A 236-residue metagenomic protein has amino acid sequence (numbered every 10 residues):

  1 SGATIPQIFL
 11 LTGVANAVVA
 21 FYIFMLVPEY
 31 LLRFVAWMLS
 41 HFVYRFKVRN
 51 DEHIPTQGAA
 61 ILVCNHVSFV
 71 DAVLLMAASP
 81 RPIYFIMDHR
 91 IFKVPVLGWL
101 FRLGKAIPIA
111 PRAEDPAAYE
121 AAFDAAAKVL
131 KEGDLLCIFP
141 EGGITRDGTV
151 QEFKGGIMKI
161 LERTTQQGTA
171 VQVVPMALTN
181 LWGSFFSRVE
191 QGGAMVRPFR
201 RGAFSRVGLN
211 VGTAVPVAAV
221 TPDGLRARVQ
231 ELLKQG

Functional and structural regions predicted by a protein language model:
G2-G13: A membrane-interface helix-boundary motif in multi-pass transporters
V14-V27: Multi-pass alpha-helical transporter architecture, strongest for 12-TM Major Facilitator/SLC carriers used
L26-A59: N-terminal signal-anchor transmembrane helix
H41-F42, T56-P116, G183: Catalytic core of membrane glycerolipid acyltransferases/transacylases, capturing the structured, soluble-facing
A59-I61, G133-F139, Q172-V174: Residue-level preference for the first positions of well-ordered beta-strands
L75, L100, K128, K159-T164: Hydrophobic/aromatic ligand-binding patch that stacks against planar heteroaromatic rings of cofactors or nucleotides
P116-T149: Internal catalytic-core helix/loop-beta-alpha segment that presents or stabilizes conserved functional determinants
L135, D147-V220: A cross-family acyltransferase "interaction/gating" segment
